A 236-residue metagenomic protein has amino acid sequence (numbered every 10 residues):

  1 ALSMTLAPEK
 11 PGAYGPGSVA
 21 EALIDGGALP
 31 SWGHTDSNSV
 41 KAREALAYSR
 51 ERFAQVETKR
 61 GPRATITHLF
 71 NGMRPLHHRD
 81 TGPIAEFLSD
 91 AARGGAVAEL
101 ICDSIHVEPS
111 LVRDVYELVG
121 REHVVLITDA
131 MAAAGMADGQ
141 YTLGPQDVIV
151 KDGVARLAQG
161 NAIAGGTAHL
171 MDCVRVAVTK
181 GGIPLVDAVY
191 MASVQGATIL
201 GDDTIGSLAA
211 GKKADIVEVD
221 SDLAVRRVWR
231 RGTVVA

Functional and structural regions predicted by a protein language model:
A1-M136: Active-site core of metal-dependent hydrolases
D36, Y190-M191, A224: Residue-level "edge-of-site" marker
F53, V219-D222: Self-splicing inteins and homing endonuclease
H77-L100, S104, Y116-V219: His/Asp/Glu-enriched, well-ordered alpha-helical/loop segment that forms or immediately abuts the divalent-metal
D222-W229: Short, Lys/Arg- and Gly-enriched loop/turn segments at beta-strand edges
